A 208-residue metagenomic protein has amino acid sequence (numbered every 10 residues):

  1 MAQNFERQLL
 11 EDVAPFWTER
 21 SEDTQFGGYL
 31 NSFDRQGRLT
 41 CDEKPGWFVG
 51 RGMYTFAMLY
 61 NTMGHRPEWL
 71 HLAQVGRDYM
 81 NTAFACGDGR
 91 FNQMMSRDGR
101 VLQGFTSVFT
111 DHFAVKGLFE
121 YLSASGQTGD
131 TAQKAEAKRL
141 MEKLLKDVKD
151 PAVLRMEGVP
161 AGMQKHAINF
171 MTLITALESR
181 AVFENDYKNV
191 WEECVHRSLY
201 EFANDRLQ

Functional and structural regions predicted by a protein language model:
M1-Q208: Glycan-recognition and catalytic cores of secretory/periplasmic carbohydrate-active enzymes
